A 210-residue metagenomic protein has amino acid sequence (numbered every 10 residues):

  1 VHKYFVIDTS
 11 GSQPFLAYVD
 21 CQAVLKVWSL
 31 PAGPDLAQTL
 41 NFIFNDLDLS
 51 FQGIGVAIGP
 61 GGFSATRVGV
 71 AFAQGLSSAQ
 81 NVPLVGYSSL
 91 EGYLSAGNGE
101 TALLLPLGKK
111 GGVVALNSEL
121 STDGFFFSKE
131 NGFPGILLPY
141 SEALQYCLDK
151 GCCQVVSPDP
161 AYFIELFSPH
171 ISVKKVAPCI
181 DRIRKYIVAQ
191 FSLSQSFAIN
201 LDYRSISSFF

Functional and structural regions predicted by a protein language model:
V1-V24, L47, V85-F210: Oxyanion-binding and handling regions
S12, G33-D35, G59-G62, A161-Y162: Short active-site-proximal "capping" loops at secondary-structure junctions
A17, A32-F51: Helix-rich "cap/lid" substructures immediately adjacent to catalytic or cofactor-binding pockets
W28-D35, V176-A177: Short beta->alpha junction loops
P34, Q38, R67, S88 (+1 more regions): Conserved phosphate-coordination/catalytic loops
G53-I58, G62-L84, S89: DPxDG-like acidic metal-binding loop motif
